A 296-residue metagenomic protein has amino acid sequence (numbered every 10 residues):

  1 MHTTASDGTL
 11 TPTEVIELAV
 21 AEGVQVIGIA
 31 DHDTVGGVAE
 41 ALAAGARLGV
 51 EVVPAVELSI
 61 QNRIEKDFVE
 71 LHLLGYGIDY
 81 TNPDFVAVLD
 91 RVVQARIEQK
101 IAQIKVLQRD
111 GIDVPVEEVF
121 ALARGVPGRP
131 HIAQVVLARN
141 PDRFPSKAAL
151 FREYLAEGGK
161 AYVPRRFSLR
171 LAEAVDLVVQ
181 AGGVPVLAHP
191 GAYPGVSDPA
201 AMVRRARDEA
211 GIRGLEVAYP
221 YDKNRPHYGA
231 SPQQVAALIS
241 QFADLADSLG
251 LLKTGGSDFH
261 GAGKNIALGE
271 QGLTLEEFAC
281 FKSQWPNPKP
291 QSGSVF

Functional and structural regions predicted by a protein language model:
M1-V69, Y154-A156, L169-N265, G272-E276 (+2 more regions): An N-terminally biased module of ancient metal coordination in phosphate/nucleic-acid-related enzymes
A46-A201, E277: Extended substrate/RNA-proximal surfaces in nucleic-acid metabolism proteins
